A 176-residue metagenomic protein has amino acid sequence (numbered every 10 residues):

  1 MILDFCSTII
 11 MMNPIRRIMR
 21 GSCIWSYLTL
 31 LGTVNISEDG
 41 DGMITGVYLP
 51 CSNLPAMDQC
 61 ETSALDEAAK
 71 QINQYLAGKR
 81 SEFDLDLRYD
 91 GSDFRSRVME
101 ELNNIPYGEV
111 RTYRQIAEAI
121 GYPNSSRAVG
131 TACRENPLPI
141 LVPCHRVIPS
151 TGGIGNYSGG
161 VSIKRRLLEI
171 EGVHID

Functional and structural regions predicted by a protein language model:
I2-F83, P149-D176: Low-complexity, small/basic-enriched stretches that occur predominantly at protein N-termini or linker tails
S81-F94: Short alpha-helical segments that sit at the start of domains
G91, R95-M99, S126: Short, leucine-enriched amphipathic alpha-helices that occur as contiguous helical runs
I105-G108: Short helix/strand-capping hinge loops at secondary-structure junctions that flank key functional elements
E118: Alpha-helical residues within the helix-turn-helix
I140-V147: Short Lys/Arg-enriched helix C-cap and helix-to-coil transition segments that create basic nucleic-acid-contact patches
